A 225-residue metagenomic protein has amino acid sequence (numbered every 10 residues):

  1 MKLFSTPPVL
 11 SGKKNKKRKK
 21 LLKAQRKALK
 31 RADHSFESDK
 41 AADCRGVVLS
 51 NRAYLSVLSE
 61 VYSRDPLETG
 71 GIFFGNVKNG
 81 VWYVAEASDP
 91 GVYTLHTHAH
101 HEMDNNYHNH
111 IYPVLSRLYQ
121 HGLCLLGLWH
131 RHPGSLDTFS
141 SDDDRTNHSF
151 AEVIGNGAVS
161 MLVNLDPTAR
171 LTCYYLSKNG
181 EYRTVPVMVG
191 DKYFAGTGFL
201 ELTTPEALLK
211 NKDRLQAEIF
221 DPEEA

Functional and structural regions predicted by a protein language model:
K2-L126, G134-A225: Conserved beta-strand-loop surface patch within small alpha/beta domains used for substrate/adaptor or ligand engagement
